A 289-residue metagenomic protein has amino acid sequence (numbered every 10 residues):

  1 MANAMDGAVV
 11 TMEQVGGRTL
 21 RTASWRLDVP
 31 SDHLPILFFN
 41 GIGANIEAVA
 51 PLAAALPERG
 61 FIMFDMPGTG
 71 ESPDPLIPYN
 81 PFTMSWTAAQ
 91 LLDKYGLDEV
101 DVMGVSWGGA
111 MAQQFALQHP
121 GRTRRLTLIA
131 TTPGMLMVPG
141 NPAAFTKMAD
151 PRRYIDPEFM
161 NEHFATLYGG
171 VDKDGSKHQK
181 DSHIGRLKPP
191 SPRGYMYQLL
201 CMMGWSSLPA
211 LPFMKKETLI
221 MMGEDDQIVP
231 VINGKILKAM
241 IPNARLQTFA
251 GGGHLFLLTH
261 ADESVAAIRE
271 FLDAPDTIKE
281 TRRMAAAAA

Functional and structural regions predicted by a protein language model:
R18-E71: Conserved HGGG/HGGXW glycine-rich cap/lid loop of the alpha/beta-hydrolase fold
M63-M103: Active-site loop/oxyanion-hole signature of alpha/beta-hydrolase fold enzymes
G104, G108, A112: Gly/Ala-rich beta-loop-alpha elbow adjacent to hydrolase catalytic centers
Q113, L117, T123-R153: Flexible "cap/lid" loop of the alpha/beta hydrolase fold
M137, P157-A210: Conserved alpha/beta-hydrolase catalytic His-Asp/Glu region
M214, I220-M222, D226: Short beta-strand/loop motif that positions the catalytic acidic residue of the alpha/beta-hydrolase fold
Q227-N233: Conserved alpha/beta-hydrolase "acid-adjacent" motif
G252-V265: Catalytic histidine-centered segment of alpha/beta-hydrolase-like enzymes
